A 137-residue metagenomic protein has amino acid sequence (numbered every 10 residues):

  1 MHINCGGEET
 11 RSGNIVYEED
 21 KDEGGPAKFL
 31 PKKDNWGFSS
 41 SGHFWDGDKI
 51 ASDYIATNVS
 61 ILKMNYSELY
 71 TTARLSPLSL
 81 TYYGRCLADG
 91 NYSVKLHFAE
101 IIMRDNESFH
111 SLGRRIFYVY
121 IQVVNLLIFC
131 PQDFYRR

Functional and structural regions predicted by a protein language model:
M1-R137: Compositionally biased, intrinsically disordered or flexible polar/acidic segments
